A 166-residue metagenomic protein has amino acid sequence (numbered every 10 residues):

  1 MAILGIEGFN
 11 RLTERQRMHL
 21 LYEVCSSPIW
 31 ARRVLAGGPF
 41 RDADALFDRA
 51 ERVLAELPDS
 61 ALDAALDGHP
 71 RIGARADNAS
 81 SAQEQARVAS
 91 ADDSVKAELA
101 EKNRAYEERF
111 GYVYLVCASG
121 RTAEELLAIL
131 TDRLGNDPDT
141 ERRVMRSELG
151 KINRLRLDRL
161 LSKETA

Functional and structural regions predicted by a protein language model:
M1-Y106, K151-A166: Aromatic-anchored, charged helix-turn/loop surface patch used as a conserved interaction hotspot
R109: Substrate/cofactor-recognition hotspot
Y114: Conserved catalytic/binding loops enriched for acidic/polar residues
A118: Conserved phosphate/anionic-ligand binding catalytic regions in large, soluble enzymes, centered on
R121-T122: GST superfamily/GST-like fold recognition
L126-A166: Long, amphipathic alpha-helical surface segments
